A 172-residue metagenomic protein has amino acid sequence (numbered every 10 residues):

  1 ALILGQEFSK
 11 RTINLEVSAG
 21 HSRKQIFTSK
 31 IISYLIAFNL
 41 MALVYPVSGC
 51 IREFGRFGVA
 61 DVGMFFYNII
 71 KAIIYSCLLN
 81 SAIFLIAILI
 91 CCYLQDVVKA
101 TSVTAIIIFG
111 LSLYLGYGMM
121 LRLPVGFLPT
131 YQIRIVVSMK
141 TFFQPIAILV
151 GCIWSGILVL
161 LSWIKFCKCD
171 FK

Functional and structural regions predicted by a protein language model:
A1, I13, L85-I86, P129 (+1 more regions): Hydrophobic/aromatic residues in alpha-helical transmembrane segments
A1-I3, F27-V98, R134-L149: Secretory targeting signals
I3-L35: Helix-loop-helix units of permease transmembrane domains in multi-pass membrane transporters, especially ABC
E7, G20, Y93-L94, L160: Helix-loop interface residues and adjacent transmembrane-helix termini in multi-pass membrane transporters, primarily
F8, T12, R52-A60, L94 (+4 more regions): Membrane-interfacial segments
A60, T101-K172: Terminal transmembrane helical anchor/hairpin motif
